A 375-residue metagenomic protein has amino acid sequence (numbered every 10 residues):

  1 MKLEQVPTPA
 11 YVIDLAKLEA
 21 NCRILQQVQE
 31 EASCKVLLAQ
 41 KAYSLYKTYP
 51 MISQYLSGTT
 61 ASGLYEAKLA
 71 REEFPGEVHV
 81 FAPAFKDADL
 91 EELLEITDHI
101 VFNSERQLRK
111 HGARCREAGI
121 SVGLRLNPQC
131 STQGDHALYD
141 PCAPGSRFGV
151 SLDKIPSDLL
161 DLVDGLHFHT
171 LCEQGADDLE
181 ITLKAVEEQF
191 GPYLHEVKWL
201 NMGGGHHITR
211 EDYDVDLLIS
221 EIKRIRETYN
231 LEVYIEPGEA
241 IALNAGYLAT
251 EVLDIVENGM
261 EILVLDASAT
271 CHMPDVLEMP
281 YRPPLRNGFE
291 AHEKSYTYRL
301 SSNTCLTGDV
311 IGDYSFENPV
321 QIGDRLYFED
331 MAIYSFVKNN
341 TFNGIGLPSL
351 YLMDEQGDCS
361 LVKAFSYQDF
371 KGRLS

Functional and structural regions predicted by a protein language model:
M1-P75, F81-F85, S268, F316-E329 (+1 more regions): N-terminal capping/small domains of soluble enzymes
K2-V6, D164-H169, G203: A short small-residue
C34-W199, Y213, E221: Active-site-proximal beta-alpha core segment in soluble small-molecule metabolic enzymes
Y49, G134-H136, A176-D178, R210-Y213 (+4 more regions): Short, well-ordered secondary-structure micro-motifs
L126-C130, T170-Q174, H206, E239-I241 (+2 more regions): Glycine-rich beta-alpha junction loops
L183-A242: Acidic, glycine-rich loop-and-beta core segments that form the ion-binding/anion-interacting portion of active sites
E221, P237-S375: Charged (often Lys/Glu-rich) extended helix/loop segments that serve as interaction or gating elements
